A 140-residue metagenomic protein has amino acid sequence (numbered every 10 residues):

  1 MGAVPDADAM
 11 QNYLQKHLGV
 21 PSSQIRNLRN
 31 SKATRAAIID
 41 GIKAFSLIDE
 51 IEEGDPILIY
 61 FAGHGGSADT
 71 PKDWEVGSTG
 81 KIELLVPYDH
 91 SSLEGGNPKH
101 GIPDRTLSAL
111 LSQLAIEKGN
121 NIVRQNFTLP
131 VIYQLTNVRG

Functional and structural regions predicted by a protein language model:
M1, R29, V86-Y88: Residue-level detector of conserved, well-ordered beta-strand and adjacent loop positions that form binding/recognition
M1, S23, N27, L93-N97: Active-site-proximal loop motif in hydrolases
M1-D8, N12, H100: Glycine- and acidic-residue-enriched helix-capping/strand-helix junction motifs
D8-Q24: Signal peptide-proximal N-terminal region of secreted/periplasmic/extracellular or secretory-lumen proteins
H17-V20, K32, I51: N-terminal targeting/docking segments
G19-N27, L114-N121: Short, well-structured beta-strand/strand-turn elements
I25-R35: Short beta->alpha junction loops
R35-A62, G66-G140: Caspase-like (clan CD) cysteine peptidase catalytic core
